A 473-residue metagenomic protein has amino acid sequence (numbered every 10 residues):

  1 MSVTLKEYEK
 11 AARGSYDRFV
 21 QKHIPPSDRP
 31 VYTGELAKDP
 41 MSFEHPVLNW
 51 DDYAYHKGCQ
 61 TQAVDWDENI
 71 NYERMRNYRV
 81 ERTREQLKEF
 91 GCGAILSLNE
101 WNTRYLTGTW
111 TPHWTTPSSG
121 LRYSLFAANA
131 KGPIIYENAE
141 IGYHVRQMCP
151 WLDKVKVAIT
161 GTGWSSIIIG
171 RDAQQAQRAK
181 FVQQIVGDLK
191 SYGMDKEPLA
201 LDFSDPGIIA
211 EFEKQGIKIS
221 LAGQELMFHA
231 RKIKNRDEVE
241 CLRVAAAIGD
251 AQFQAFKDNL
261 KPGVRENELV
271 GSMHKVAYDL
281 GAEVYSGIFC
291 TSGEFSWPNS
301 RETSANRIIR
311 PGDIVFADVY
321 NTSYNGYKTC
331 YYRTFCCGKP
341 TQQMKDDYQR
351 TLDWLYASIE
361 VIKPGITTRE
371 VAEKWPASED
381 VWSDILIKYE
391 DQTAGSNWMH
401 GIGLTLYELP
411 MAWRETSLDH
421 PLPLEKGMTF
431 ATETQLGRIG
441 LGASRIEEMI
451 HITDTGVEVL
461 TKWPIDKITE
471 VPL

Functional and structural regions predicted by a protein language model:
M1-L473: Active-site neighborhoods and metal-handling regions in enzymes and metal-associated proteins
